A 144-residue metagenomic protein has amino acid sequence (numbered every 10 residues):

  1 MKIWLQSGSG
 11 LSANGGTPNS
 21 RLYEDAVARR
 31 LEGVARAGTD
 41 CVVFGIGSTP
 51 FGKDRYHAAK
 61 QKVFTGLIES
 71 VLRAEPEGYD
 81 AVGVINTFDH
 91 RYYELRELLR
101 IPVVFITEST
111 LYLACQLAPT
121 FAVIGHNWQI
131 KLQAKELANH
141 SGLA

Functional and structural regions predicted by a protein language model:
M1-Q61, H126-A144: N-terminal glycine-rich anion-binding loop in soluble enzyme alpha/beta folds
V42-G45, G83-V84, V103-I106: General beta-strand structural signal in soluble alpha/beta enzymes
Y56-R73: Glycine-rich, highly charged phosphate/nucleotide-binding loops
A58-V63, D80-A81, R100-P102: Short, flexible loop segments at the rims of nucleotide/cofactor-binding pockets, characterized by
P76-N86: Periplasmic-binding protein-like
D89-Y93, L111, K131: Short, well-ordered alpha-helical microsegments
L95-L117: Short, acidic/small-residue loops that bind anionic groups at enzyme active sites
